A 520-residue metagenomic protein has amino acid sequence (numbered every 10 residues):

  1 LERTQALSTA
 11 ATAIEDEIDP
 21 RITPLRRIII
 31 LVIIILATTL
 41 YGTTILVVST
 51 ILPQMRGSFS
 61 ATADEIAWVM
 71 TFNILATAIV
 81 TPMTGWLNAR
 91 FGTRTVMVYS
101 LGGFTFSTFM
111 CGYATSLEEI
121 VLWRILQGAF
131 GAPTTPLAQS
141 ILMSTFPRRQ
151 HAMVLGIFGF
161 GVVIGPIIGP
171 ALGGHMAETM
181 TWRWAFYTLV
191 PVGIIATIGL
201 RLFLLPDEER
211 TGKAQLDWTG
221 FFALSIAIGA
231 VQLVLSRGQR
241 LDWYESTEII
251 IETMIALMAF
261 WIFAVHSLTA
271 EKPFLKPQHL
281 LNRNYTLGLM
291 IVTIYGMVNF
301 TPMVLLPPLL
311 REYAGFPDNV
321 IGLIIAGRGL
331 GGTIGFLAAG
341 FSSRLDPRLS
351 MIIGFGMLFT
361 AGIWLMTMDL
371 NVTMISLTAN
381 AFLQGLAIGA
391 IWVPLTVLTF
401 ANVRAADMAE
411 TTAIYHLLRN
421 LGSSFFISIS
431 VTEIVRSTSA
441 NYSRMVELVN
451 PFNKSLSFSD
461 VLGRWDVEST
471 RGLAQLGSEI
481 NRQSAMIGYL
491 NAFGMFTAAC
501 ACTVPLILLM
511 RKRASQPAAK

Functional and structural regions predicted by a protein language model:
L1-G42: Cytosolic juxtamembrane N-terminal segment immediately preceding the first transmembrane helix of multi-pass
T9, P20, I414, R419-K512 (+1 more regions): Hydrophobic transmembrane architecture of multi-pass small-molecule transporters
E17-R21, T197-S225, R240-E245, L268-R283 (+1 more regions): Flexible interhelical linker loops that connect adjacent transmembrane helices in multi-pass membrane transporters
R27-T43, V48-L52, F59-N73, R183 (+8 more regions): 12-transmembrane solute porter fold
T50, I74, T81-G220: Helix-loop-helix hairpins in multi-pass membrane proteins, especially solute transporters
L75-I79, F109, V163, I167 (+4 more regions): Hydrophobic/small/kink-forming positions within alpha-helical transmembrane segments of polytopic membrane proteins
S107-G112, Q127, L200, Y295 (+3 more regions): MFS-fold secondary transporters
V190-E209, S225-R237, I255-T269, T503-R511: C-terminal membrane-cytosol helix-exit motif in multi-pass small-molecule transporters
